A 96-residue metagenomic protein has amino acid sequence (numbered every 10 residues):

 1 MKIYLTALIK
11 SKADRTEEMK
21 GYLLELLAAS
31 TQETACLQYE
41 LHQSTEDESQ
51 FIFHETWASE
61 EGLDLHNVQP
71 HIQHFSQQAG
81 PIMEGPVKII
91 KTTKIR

Functional and structural regions predicted by a protein language model:
M1, Q43, A79-P81: Short secondary-structure boundary/capping segments
K2-Y4, L23, T34, E48 (+1 more regions): Short connector loops at helix/strand junctions that flank enzyme active sites, especially segments positioning acidic
I3-I9, E40-N67: Short, well-ordered beta-strand segments in beta-rich or mixed alpha/beta enzyme and ligand-binding folds
I3-T31: N-terminal first-folded block
T16, K20, Q50, Q69-I72 (+1 more regions): Short, structured helix-loop boundary elements
E25, T31-Q38, T56-I89: An amphipathic, aromatic/His-enriched active-site/gating alpha helix that lines ligand/cofactor pockets
T92-R96: Short hydrophobic/aromatic patches at helix-to-coil boundaries
